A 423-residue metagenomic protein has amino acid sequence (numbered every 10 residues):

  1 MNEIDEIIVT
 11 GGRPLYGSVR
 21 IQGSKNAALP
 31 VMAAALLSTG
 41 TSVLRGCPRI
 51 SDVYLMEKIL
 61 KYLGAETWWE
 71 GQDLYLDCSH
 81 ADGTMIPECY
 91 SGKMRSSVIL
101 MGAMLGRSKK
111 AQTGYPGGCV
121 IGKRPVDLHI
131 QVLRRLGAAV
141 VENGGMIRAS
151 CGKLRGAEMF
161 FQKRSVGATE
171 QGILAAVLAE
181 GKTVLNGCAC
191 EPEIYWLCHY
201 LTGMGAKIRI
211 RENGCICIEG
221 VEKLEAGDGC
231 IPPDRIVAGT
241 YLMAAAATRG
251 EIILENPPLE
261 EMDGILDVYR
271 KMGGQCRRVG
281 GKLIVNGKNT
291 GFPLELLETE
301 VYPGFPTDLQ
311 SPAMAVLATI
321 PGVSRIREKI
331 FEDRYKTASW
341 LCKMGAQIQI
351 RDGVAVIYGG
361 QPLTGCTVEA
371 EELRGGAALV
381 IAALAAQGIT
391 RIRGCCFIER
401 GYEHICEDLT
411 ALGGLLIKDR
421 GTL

Functional and structural regions predicted by a protein language model:
M1-L423: Short, structured segments at the rim of ligand-binding sites
